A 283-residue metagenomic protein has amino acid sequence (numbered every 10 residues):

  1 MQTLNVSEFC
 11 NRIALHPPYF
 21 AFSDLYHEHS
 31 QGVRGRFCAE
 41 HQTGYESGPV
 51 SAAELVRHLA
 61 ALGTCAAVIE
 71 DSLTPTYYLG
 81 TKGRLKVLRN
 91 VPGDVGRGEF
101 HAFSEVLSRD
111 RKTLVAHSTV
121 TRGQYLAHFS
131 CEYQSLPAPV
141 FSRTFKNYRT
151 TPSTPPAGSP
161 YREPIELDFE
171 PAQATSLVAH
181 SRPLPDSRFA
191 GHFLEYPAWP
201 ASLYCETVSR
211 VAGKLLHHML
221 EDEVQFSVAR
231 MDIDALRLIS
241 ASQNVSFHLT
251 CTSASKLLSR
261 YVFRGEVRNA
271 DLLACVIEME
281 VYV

Functional and structural regions predicted by a protein language model:
M1-V50, L107-R111, T121-G123, F129-A198 (+5 more regions): Non-catalytic linker/capping segments at the edges of enzyme domains
R12, P17-K112: Ordered, small/hydrophobic-rich secondary-structure cores
A53, A198, S227: Glycine-rich, flexible loop segments associated with nucleotide phosphate handling
G63-V106, A127-S130, S209-T252, V276-E278: Hydrophobic beta-strand-centered segment that forms part of the acyl-chain substrate-binding groove
A116-H117: Aromatic/basic-lined ligand-recognition segments that form π-stacking hydrophobic pockets flanked by Lys/Arg to engage
R268-V276: Short glycine/proline-enriched turn or capping motifs at secondary-structure junctions
